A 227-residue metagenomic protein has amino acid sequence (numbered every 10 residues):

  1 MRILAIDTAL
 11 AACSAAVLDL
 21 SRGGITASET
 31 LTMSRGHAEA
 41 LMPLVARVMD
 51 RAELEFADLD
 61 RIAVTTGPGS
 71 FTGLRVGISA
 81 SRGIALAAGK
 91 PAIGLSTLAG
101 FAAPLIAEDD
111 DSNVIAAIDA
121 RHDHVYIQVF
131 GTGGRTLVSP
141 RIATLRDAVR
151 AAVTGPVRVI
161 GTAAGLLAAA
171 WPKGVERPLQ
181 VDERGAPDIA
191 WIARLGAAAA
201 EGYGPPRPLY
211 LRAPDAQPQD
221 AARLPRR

Functional and structural regions predicted by a protein language model:
M1-T66: N-terminal beta-alpha supersecondary unit
S21-R22, G36, P91-A186, Y203-G204 (+1 more regions): Surface "functional belts" at beta-alpha junctions
T32-A40, F71, R75, S79 (+2 more regions): Residues at secondary-structure transition points
M49, A193-E201: Short, hydrophobic alpha-helical segments
A52-A57, A85-S96, D109: Phosphate-handling active-site elements
A63-G94: DPxDG-like acidic metal-binding loop motif
G100-A103, W191-L195: Short alpha-helix plus adjacent loop in nuclease-associated cores
